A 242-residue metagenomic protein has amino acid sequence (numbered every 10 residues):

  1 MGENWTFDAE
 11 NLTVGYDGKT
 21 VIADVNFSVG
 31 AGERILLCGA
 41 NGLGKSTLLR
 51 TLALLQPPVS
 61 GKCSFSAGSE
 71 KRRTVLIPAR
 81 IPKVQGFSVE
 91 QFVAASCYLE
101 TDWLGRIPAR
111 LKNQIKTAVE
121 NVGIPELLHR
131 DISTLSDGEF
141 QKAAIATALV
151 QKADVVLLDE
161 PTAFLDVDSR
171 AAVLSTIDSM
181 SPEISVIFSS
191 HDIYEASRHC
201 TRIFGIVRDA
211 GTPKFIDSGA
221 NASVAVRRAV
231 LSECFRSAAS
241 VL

Functional and structural regions predicted by a protein language model:
A53: Helix-to-loop junction immediately C-terminal to a conserved catalytic motif
A109-L127: Conserved ABC ATPase "signature" region
D131-L135: Conserved ABC ATPase signature
I145, V173: Hydrophobic anchor residue at the start of the ABC signature
V156-E160: Catalytic Walker B motif of ABC-type/P-loop ATPase nucleotide-binding domains
I184-S189: Conserved H-loop
I206-V241: Conserved beta-strand-loop-alpha-helix hinge in the C-terminal portion of ABC ATPase nucleotide-binding domains
